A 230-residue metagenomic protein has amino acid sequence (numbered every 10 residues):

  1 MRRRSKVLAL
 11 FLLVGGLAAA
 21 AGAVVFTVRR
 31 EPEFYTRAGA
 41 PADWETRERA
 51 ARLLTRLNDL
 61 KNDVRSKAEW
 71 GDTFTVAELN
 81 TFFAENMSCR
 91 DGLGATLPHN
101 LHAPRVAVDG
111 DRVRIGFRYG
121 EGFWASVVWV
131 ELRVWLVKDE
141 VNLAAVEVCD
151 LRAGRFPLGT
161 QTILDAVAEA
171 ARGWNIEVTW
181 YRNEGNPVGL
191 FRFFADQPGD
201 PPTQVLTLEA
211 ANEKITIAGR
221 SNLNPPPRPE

Functional and structural regions predicted by a protein language model:
R2-E230: Extracellular/lumenal and peripheral-membrane lipid-interaction modules
